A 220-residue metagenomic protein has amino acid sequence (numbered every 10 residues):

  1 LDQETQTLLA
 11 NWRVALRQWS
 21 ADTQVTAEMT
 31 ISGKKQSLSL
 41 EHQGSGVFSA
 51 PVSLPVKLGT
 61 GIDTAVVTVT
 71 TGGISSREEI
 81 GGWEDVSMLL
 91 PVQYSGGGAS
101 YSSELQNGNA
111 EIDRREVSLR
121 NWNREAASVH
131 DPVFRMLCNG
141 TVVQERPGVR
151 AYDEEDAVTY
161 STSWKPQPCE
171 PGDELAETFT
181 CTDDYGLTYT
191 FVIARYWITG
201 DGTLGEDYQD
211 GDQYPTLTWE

Functional and structural regions predicted by a protein language model:
L1-L9, S20-Q24, G33-L38, V47-F48 (+1 more regions): Extracellular/lumenal/periplasmic "stalk" regions immediately C-terminal to a signal peptide or transmembrane helix
L1-N11, G81-E125: Extracellular ectodomain segments of secreted/surface proteins
L16-Q24, T60, W122-D131: A short beta-turn/strand-edge loop motif at beta-sheet boundaries
V25-M29, F134: Hydrophobic beta-strand segments
L38-S45, G148-V149, D156: Short beta-strand segments within Ig-like beta-sandwich modules, predominantly Fibronectin type-III
G46-V52, V158-T162: Short strand-edge motifs at loop-to-beta-strand transitions and within beta-strands of extracellular beta-rich domains
T68-I74, T180-D184: Beta-strand-rich extracellular modules
S102-E220: Extracytoplasmic/luminal low-complexity segments enriched in Pro/Gly and acidic/polar residues that act as flexible
